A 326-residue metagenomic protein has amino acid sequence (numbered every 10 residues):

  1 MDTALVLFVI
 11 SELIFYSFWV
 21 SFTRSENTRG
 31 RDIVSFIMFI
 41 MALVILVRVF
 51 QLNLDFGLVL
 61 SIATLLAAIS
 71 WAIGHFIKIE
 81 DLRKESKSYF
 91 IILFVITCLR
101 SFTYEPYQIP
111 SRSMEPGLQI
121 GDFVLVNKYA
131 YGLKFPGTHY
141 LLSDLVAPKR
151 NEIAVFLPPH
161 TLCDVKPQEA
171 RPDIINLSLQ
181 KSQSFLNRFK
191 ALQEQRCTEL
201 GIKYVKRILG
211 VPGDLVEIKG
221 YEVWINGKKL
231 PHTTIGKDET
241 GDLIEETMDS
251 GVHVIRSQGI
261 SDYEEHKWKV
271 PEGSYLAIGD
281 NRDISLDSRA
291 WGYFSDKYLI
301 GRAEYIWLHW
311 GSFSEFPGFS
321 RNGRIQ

Functional and structural regions predicted by a protein language model:
M1-I33, I37, M41-V44, F50 (+2 more regions): Soluble "head" domains of membrane/secretory-pathway proteins
V49-S86: Alpha-helical transmembrane-segment detector that highlights a single hydrophobic TM helix and its immediate
I77-E105: Internal/C-terminal transmembrane anchor helices
E105-F123: Alpha-helical transmembrane signal-anchor/signal-peptide segments
